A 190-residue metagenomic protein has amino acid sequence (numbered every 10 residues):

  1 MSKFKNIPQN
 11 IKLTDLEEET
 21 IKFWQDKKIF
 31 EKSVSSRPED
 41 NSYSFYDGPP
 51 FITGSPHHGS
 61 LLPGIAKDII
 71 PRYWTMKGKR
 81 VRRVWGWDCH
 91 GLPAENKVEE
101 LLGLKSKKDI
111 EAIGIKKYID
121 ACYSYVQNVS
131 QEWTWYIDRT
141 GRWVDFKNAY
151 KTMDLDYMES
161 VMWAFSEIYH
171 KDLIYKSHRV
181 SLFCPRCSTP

Functional and structural regions predicted by a protein language model:
M1-P190: N-terminal, positively charged nucleic-acid-binding surface of large information/translation enzymes
